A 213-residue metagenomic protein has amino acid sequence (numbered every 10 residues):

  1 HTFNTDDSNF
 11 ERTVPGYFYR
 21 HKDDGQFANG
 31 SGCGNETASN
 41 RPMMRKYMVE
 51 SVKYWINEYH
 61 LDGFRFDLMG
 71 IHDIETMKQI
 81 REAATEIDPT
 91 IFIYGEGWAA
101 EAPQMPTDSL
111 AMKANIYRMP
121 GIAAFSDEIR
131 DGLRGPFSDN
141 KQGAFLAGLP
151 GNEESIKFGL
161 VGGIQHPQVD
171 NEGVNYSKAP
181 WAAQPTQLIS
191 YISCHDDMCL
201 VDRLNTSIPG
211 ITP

Functional and structural regions predicted by a protein language model:
H1-Y59, H72-D88, F92: Substrate-binding/active-site clefts of carbohydrate-active enzymes
N35-S39, F64, G210-I211: Short coil/turn segments at secondary-structure junctions
K53, M69, W98: Flexible loop residues that form catalytic and substrate-binding hotspots at small-molecule/glycan-binding clefts
G63-M69: Short catalytic-loop micro-motif centered on adjacent basic/acidic residues
R81-E82, T90-P213: Conserved alpha/beta catalytic core and glycan-binding cleft of carbohydrate-active enzymes
